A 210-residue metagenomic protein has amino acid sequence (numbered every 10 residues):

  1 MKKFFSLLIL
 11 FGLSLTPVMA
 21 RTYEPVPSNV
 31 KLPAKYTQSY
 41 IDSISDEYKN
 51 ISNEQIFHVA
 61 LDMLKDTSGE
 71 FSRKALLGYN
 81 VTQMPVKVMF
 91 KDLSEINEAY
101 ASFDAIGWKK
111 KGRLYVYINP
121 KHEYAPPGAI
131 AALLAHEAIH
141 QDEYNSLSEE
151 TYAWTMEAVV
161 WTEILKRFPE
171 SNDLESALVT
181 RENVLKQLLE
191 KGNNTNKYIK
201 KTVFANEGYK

Functional and structural regions predicted by a protein language model:
F4-S14: Sec-dependent N-terminal signal peptides
L15-A20: Sec/Tat signal peptide C-region and signal peptidase I cleavage site
R21-S28: Cleaved targeting-peptide boundary
T22, Y36-T37, I41-Y115, D173: Auxiliary, metal-adjacent structural segments of Zn-dependent hydrolase domains
K111, E123-A132, S146-E150: Solvent-exposed, acidic/flexible segments
A132-Y144: Active-site recognition of the HExxH zinc-binding catalytic motif
N145-V184: Post-HExxH zinc-binding segment in Zn-dependent metallohydrolases
E190-K210: Pan-zinc metallopeptidase signature
